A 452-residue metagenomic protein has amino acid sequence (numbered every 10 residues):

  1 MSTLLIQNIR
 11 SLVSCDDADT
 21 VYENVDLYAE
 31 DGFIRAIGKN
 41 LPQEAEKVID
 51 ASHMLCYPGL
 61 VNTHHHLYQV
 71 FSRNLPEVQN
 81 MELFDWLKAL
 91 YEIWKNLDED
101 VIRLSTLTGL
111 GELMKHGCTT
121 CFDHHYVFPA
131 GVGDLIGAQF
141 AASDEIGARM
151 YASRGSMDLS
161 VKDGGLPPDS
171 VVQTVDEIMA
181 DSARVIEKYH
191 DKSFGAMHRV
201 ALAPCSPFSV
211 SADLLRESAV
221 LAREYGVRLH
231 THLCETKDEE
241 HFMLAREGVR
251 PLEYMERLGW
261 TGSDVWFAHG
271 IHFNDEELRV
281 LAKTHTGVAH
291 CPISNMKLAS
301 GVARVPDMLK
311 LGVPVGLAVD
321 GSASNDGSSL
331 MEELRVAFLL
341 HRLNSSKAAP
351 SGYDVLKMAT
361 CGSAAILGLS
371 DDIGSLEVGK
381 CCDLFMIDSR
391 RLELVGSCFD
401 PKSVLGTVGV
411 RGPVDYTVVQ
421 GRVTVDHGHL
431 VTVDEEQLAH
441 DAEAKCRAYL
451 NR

Functional and structural regions predicted by a protein language model:
M1-Q43, M54-L55: N-terminal metal-binding scaffold of metallo-dependent hydrolase/deaminase domains
L4-N8, P42-D85, A89, L107 (+2 more regions): Replace "His-x-His-based motif
F71-I102, G131, L159-V175, K237-D264 (+2 more regions): Active-site gating loops and adjacent loop-to-helix segments of metal-dependent hydrolytic enzymes
R73-H124, P129-R149, M179-F194, E443-N451: Alpha-helical scaffold segments that flank or form the walls of functional sites
G131-G270: Metal-coordinating catalytic core of metallo-dependent amide/deamination hydrolases
G147, L221-R228, W260-S263, V280-A289 (+2 more regions): Glycine-enriched alpha-helix->loop->beta-strand junction motifs that scaffold or abut catalytic
R257-D264, P306-R391, T407-G409: His/Asp/Glu-enriched, well-ordered alpha-helical/loop segment that forms or immediately abuts the divalent-metal
C381-A439: C-terminal cap of metal-dependent C-N hydrolases
